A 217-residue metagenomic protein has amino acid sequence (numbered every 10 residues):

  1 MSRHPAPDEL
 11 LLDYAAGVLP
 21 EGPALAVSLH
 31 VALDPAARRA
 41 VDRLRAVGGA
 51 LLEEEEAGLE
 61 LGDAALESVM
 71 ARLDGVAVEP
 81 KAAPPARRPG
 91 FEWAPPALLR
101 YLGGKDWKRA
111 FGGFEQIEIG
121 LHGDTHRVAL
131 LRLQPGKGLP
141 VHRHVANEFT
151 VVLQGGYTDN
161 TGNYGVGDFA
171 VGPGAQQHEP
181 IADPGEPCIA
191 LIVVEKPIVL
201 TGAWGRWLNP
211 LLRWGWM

Functional and structural regions predicted by a protein language model:
L12-D13, E21, L25-P89: Short alpha-helical interface segments
D74-G123: A short, N-terminal "cap"/entry segment at the start of jelly-roll beta-barrel domains of the cupin/DSBH fold
G112-H144, P173-Q177: Conserved short histidine dyad/triad with adjacent acidic residue
Q134-K137, R143-D159, V166: Glycine- and acidic-residue-biased ligand/ion/polar-headgroup-sensing regions
L139-V141, N160, H178-P184: Short beta-strand His + acidic residue motifs that chelate non-heme Fe in jelly-roll/DSBH and cupin folds
D159-E179: Short acidic-glycine-tyrosine-enriched beta hairpin
Q176-L200: Ligand-binding loop in jelly-roll beta-barrel domains
L191-M217: Double-stranded beta-helix
